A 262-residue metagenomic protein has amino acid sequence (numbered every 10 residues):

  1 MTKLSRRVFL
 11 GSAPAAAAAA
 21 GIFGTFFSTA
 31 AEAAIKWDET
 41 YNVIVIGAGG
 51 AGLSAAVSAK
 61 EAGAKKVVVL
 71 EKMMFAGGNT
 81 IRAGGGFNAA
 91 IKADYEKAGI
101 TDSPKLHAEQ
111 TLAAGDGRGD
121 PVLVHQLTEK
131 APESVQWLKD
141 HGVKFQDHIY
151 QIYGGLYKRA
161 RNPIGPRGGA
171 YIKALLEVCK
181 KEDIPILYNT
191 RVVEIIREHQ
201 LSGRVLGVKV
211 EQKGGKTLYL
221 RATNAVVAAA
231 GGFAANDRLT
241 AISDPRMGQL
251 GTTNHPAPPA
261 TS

Functional and structural regions predicted by a protein language model:
M1-A17: N-terminal secretory signal peptides and thylakoid transit peptides that target proteins across membranes
A13, A48, A230-G231: Glycine-rich, N-terminal phosphate-binding loop of Rossmann-like dinucleotide-binding domains
F27-E39: A short, basic/flexible loop-to-alpha-helix module at the beginning of a structural domain
W37-A51: Beta1/beta-strand and adjacent pyrophosphate-binding region of the FAD-binding site in flavoprotein oxidoreductases
A59: Aromatic pocket-lining residues of Rossmann-like dinucleotide-binding sites
K66, K72-P185, N189-E194, G203 (+1 more regions): Conserved N-terminal/central alpha/beta ligand/cofactor-binding core
I196-Y219: Conserved beta-strand-loop-beta-strand element in the redox core of flavoprotein oxidoreductases
G215, R221-S262: Glycine-rich loop(s) and the adjacent beta-strand/alpha-helix scaffold that form part
